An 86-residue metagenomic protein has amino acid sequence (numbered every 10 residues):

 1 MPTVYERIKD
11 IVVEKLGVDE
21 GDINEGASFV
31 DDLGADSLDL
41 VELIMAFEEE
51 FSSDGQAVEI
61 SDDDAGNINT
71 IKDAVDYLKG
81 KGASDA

Functional and structural regions predicted by a protein language model:
P2-A35, D39, M45, E49-A86: Phosphopantetheine-dependent thiolation modules in NRPS/PKS and related acyl-activating systems
